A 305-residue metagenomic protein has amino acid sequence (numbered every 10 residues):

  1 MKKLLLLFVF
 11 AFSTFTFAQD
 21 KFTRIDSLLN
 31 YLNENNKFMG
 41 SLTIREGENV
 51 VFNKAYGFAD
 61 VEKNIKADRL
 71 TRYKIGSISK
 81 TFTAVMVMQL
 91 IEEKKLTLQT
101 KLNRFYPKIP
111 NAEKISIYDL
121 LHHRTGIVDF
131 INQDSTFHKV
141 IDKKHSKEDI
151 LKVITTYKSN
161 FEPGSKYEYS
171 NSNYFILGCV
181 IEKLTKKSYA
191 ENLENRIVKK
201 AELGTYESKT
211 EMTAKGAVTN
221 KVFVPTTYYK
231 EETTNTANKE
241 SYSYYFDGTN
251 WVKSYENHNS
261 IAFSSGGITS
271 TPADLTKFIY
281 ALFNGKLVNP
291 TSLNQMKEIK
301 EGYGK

Functional and structural regions predicted by a protein language model:
M1-F22: Bacterial Sec-dependent N-terminal signal peptides
F17-N33, K37, A214-E231: Sec-dependent signal peptide cleavage junction
D20-Y73, K95-T97, T156, F246: Short, conserved catalytic-motif segment at the N-terminal edge
K21, I25, I75, S79 (+4 more regions): Hydrophobic (often cysteine-bearing) scaffold residues that line and stabilize catalytic clefts of nucleotide/cofactor
T23-S27, K101-R104, I176, T291: Short, conserved clusters of charged catalytic residues that mark active-site and nucleotide-handling motifs
L32-S41, E62-L120, F161-S172, F263-G266: Short active-site loop at a secondary-structure junction that contains or immediately precedes the catalytic residue(s)
E113-K305: Short, surface-exposed loop or secondary-structure junction motifs that flank catalytic or metal-binding residues
